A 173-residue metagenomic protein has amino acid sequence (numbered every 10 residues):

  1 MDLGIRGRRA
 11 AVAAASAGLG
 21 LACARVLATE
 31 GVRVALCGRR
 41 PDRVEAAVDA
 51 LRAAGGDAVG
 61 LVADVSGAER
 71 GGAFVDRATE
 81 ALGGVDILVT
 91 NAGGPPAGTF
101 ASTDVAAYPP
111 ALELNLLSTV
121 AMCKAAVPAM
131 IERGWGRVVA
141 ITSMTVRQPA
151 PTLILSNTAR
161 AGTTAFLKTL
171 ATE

Functional and structural regions predicted by a protein language model:
R9, A14-G18: Conserved glycine-rich cofactor-binding loop
V32-A46: Conserved glycine-rich Rossmann-like NAD(P)H-binding loop of the short-chain dehydrogenase/reductase
P41, V62-F74, V105: The beta1-alpha1 cofactor-binding region of Rossmann-like NAD(H)/NADP(H)-dependent oxidoreductases
T99-F100, A107-L112: Substrate-binding pocket helix/loop in short-chain dehydrogenase/reductase
C123-K124, K168: A short, exposed helix-loop element centered on a Lys and neighboring polar residues
P128, T172-E173: Alpha-helical segment proximal to the catalytic Tyr-Lys
V139-T163, L167-T172: Catalytic loop of short-chain dehydrogenase/reductase
